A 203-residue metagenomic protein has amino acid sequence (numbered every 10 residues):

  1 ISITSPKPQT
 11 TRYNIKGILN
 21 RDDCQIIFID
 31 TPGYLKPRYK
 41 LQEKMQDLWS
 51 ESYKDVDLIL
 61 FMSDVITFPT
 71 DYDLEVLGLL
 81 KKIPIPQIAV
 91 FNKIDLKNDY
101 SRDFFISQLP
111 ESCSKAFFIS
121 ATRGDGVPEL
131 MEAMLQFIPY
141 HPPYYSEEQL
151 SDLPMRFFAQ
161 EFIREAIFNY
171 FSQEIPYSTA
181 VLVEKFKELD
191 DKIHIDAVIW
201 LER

Functional and structural regions predicted by a protein language model:
I1-C24, T70: Switch I (effector-binding) loop of TRAFAC-class P-loop GTPase G-domains
S2-S5, P142-S146, N169-A180: Active-site phosphate-binding and catalytic loops of NTP-dependent enzymes
S2-S5, Y34-Q42: Flexible beta-alpha connector loops of hexameric P-loop NTPases
P8-T10, P32-L35, V65-P69, I94-K97 (+3 more regions): Conserved nucleotide-binding/hydrolysis micro-motifs of P-loop NTPases
Q9-R12, Q42, Q46, T70 (+5 more regions): Amphipathic alpha-helical transducer elements in NTP-driven molecular machines
L19-I29, E43-A116, Y170, F186-D191: Conserved C-terminal guanine-recognition region of P-loop GTPase G domains, centered on the G4
K82-F157: Canonical P-loop GTPase G-domain recognition
M155-R203: P-loop NTP-binding site
